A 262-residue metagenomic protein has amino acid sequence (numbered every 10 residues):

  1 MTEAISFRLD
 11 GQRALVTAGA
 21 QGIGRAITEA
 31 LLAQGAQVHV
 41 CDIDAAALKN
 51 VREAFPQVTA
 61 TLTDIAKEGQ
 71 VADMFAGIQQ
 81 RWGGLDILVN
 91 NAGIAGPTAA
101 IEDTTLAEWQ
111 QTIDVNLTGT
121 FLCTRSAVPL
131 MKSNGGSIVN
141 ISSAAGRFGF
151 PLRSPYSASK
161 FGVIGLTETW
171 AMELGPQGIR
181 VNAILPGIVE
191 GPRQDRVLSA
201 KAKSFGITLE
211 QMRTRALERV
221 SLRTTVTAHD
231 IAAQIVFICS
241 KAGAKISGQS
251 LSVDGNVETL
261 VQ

Functional and structural regions predicted by a protein language model:
T2-S6, A95-T98, F148, V236 (+1 more regions): Short C-terminal tail/terminal secondary-structure segment of NAD(P)H-dependent dehydrogenase/reductase domains
G84, G175, R180, I246-G248: Short, small/polar-rich loop/turn modules that mediate ligand/substrate recognition or access, typified
A99-I101, E108-I113, A216: Substrate-binding pocket helix/loop in short-chain dehydrogenase/reductase
T124, S159, T167: Active-site helix of classical SDR
P129, M172-P176, A244: Alpha-helical segment proximal to the catalytic Tyr-Lys
L130, L222-V253, E258: C-terminal substrate-recognition "lid" of short-chain dehydrogenase/reductases
S143: Residue(s) in the substrate-gating loop at a strand-loop-helix junction that position the organic substrate next
